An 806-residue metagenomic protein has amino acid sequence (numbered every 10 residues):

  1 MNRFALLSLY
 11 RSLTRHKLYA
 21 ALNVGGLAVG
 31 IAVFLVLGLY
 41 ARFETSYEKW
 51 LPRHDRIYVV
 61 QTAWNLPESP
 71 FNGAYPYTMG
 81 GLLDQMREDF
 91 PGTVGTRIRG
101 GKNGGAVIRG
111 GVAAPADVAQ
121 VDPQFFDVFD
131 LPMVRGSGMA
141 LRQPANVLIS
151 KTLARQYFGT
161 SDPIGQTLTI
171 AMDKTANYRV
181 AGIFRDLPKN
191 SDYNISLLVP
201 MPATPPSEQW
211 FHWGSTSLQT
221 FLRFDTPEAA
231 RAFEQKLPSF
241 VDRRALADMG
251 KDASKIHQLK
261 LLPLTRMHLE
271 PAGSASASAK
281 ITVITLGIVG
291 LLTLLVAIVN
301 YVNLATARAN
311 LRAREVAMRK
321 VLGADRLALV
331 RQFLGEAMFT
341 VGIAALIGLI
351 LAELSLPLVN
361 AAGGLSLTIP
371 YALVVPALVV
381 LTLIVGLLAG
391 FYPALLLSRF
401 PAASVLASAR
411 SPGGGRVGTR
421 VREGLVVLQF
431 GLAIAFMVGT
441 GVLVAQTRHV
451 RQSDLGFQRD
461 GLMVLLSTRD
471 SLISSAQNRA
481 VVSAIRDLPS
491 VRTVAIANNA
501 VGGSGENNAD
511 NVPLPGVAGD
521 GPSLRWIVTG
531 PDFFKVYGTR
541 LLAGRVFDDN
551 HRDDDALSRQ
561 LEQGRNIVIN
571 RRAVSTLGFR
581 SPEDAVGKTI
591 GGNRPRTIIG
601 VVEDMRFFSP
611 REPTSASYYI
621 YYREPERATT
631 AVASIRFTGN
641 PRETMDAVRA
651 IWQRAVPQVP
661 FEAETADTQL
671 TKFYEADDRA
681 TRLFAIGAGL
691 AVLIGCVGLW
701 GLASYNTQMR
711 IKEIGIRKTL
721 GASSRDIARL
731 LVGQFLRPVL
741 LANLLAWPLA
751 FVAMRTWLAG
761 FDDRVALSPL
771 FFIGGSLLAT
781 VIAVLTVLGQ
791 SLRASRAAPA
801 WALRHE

Functional and structural regions predicted by a protein language model:
M1-A21, M267-S276, A305-R331, G335 (+4 more regions): Alpha-helical transmembrane segments of integral membrane proteins
N2-R11, R15-Y19, K49-P52, R231 (+10 more regions): Membrane-helix entry/capping segments
L13, N23, E44, V60 (+30 more regions): Generic structural signal for small/hydrophobic residues in well-ordered secondary structure, especially within
R15-A41, A279-R314, T419-Q446, D677-K712 (+2 more regions): Hydrophobic alpha-helical transmembrane segments of multi-pass inner-membrane transport and secretion
A32, V36-L39, K260, A337-V405 (+2 more regions): Small-residue-rich transmembrane alpha-helices
G38-G104, S215-F221, E234-Q235, Q258-M267 (+2 more regions): Membrane-proximal extracellular/periplasmic loop immediately following the first transmembrane helix
A119-S137, N146-S278, A480-A676: Mid-to-C-terminal secondary-structure elements that act as membrane-proximal/extracytoplasmic interface segments
A297-M338, G698-L736, Q790, A797: Interfacial "coupling" helices/loops that link adjacent transmembrane helices in transporter permeases
